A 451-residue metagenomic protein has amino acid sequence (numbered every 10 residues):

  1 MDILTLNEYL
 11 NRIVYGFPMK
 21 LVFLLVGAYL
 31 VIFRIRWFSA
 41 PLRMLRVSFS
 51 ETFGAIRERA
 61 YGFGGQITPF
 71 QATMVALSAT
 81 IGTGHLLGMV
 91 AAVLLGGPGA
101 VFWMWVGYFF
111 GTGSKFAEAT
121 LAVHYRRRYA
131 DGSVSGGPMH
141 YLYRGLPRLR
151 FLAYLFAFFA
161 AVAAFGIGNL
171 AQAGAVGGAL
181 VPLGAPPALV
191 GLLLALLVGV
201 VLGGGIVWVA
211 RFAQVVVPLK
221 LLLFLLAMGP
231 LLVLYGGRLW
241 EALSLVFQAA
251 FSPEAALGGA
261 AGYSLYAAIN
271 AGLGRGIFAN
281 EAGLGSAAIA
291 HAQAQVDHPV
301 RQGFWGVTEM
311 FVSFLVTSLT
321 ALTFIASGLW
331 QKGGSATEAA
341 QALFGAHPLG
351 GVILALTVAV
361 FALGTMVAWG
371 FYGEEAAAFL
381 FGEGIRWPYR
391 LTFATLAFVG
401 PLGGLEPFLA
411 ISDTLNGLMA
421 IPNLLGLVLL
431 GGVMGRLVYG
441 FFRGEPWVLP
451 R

Functional and structural regions predicted by a protein language model:
M1-T83, L94-A100, G111, F398 (+1 more regions): N-terminal alpha-helical transmembrane segments of multi-pass membrane transport and channel/translocase proteins
V22, F110-E118, L192-I206, V217-G237 (+4 more regions): Selective recognition of specific alpha-helical transmembrane segments in multi-pass small-molecule
V22-Y29, F33-F49, A173-L180, P186-Y235 (+5 more regions): Membrane-interface loop-to-helix entry segments
Y29-F33, G107-G132, P138-M139, Y143-L202 (+2 more regions): Helix-loop-helix module between adjacent transmembrane segments
R59-V93, L121-Y125, A130-M139, Y143-G145 (+3 more regions): Alpha-helical membrane segments and immediately flanking helix-loop junctions that form or couple to the substrate/ion
Y61-Q66, G97-V106, Y143-R144, R148-L155 (+3 more regions): Membrane-interface alpha-helices at helix entry/exit sites of multi-pass transporters
G204, K220-A287, A292: Membrane-embedded translocation segments of transport machinery
A326-L349: Membrane-interface interhelical connector segments
